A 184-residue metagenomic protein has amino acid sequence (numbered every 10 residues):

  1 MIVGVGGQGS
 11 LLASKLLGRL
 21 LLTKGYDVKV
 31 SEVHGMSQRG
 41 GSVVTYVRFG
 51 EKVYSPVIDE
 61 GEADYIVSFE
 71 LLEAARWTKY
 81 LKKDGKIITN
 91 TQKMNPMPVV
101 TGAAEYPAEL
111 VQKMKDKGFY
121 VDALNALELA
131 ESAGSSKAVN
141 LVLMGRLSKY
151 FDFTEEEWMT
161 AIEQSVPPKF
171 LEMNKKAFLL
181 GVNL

Functional and structural regions predicted by a protein language model:
M1-L184: Active-site cofactor/cluster-binding pocket
